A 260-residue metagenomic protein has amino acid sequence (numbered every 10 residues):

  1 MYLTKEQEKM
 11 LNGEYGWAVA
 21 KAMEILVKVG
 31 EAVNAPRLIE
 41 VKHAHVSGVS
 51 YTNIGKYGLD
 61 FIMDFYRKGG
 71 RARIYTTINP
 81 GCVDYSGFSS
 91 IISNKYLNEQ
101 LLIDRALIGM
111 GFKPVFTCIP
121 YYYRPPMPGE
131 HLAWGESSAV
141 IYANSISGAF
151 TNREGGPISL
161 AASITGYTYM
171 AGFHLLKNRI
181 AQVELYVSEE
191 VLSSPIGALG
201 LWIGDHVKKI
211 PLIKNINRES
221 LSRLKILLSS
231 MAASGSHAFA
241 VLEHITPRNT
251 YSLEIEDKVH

Functional and structural regions predicted by a protein language model:
M1-H260: Non-transmembrane, aqueous-exposed alpha-helical and coiled segments at domain scale
